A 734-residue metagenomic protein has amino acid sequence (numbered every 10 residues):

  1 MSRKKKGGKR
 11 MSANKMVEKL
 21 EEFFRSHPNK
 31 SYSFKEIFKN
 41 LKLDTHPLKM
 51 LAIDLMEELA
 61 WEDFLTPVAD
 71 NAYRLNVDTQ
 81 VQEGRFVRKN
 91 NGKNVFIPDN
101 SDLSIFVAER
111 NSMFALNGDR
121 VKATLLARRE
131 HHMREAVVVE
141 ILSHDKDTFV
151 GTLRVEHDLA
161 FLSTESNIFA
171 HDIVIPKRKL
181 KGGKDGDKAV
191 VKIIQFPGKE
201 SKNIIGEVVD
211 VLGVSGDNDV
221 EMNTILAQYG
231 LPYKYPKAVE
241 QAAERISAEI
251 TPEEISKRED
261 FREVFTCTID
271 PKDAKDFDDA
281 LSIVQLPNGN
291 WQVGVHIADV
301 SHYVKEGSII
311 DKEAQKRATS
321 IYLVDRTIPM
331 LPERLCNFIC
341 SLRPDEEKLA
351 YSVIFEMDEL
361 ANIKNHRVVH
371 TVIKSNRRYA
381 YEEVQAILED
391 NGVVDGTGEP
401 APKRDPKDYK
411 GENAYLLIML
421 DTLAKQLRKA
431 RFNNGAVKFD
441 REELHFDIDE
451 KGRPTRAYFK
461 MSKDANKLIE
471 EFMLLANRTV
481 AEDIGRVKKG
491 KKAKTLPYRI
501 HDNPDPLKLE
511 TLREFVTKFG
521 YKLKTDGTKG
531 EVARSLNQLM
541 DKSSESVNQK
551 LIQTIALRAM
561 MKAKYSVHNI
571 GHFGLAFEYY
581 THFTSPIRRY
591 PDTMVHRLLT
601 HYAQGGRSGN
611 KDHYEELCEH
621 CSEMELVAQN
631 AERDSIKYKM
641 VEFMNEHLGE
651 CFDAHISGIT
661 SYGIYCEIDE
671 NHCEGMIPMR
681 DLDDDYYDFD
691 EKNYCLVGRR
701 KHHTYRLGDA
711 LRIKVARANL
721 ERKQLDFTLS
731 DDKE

Functional and structural regions predicted by a protein language model:
S2-G294, S301-E346, R378, A386 (+5 more regions): Charge-lined substrate channels and their catalytic hotspots, especially those that engage the 3′ end of RNA
K39, V190, Q195-P197, V214 (+6 more regions): Electropositive polyanion-binding surfaces
L103-A108, F169-I175, H672-F689: A short macromolecule-binding patch
